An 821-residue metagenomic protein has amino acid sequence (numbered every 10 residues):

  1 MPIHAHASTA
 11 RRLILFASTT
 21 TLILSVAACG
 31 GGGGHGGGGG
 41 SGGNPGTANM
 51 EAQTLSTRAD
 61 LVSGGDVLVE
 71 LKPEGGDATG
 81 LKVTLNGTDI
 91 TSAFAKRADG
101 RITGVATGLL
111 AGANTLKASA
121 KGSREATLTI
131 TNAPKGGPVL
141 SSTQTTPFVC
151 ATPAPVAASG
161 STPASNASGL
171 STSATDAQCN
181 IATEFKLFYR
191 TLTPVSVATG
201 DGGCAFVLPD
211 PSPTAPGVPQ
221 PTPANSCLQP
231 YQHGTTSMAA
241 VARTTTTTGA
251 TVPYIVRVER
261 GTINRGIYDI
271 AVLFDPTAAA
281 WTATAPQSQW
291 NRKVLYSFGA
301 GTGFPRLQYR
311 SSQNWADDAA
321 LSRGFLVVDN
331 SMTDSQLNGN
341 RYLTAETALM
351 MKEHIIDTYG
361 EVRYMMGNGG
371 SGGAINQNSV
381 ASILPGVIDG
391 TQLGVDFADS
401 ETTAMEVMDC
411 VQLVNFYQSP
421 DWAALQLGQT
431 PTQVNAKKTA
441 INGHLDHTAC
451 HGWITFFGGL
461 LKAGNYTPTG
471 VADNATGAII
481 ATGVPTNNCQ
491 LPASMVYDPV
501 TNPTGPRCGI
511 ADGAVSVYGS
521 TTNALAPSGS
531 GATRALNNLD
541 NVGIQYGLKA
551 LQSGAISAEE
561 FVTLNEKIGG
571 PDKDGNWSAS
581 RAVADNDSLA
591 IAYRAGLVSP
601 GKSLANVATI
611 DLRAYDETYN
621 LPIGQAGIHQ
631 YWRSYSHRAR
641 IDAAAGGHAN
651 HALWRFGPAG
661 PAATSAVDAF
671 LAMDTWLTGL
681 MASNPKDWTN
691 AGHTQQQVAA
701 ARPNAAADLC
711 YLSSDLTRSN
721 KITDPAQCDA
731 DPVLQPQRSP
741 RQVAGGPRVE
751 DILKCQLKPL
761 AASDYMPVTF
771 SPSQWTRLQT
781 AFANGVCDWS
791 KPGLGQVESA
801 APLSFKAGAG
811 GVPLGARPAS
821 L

Functional and structural regions predicted by a protein language model:
P2-A17: Bacterial N-terminal signal peptides that target proteins for export
P2-I3, T20-E51: Bacterial Sec-dependent N-terminal signal peptides
R11-L13, T20-I23, D99: Low-complexity, intrinsically disordered short peptide segments enriched in small/polar/basic residues
L15-A17, L24-V26, A118: Generic detector of low-complexity/intrinsically disordered segments and short hydrophobic N-terminal stretches
N44-L821: C-terminal His-loop and adjacent cap/lid subdomain of alpha/beta-hydrolase
